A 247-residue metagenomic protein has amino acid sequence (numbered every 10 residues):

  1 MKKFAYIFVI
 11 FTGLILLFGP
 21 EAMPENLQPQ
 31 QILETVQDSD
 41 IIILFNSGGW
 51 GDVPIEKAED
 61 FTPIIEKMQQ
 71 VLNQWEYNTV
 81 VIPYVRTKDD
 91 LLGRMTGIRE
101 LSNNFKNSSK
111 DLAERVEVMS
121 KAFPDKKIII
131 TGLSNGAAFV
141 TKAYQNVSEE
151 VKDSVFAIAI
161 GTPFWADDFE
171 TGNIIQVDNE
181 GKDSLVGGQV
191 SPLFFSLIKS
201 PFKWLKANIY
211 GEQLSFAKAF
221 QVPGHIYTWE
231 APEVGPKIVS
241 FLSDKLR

Functional and structural regions predicted by a protein language model:
M1-K2: N-terminal hydrophobic targeting signals that begin at the initiator methionine
A5-G19: Hydrophobic membrane-insertion alpha-helices, especially the h-region of bacterial N-terminal signal peptides
V9, V36, V71, V80-V81 (+13 more regions): Extended aliphatic helical segments
F11, E56, I82, D89-L92 (+3 more regions): Generic marker of "main functional regions" within proteins
A22-K126, F195, K203-T228, G235: Active-site catalytic motif of lipid deacylating hydrolases and related acyltransferases
S109-S184: Serine-dependent carboxylesterase/thioesterase catalytic core of lipase-like alpha/beta-hydrolase/SGNH enzymes
E170-R247: Lipolytic serine-hydrolase domain surface
